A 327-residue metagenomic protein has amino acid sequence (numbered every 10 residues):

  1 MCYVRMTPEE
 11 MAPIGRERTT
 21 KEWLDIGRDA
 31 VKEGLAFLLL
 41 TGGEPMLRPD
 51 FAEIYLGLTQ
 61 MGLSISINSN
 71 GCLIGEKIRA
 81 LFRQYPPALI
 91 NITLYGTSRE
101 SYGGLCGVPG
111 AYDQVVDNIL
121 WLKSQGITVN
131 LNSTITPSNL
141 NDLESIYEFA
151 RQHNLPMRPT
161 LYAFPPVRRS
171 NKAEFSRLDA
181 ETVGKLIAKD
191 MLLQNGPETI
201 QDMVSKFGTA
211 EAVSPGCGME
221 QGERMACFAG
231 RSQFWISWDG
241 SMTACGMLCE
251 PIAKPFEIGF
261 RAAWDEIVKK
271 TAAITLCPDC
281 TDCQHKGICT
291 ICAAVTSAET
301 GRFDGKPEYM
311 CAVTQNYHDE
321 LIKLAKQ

Functional and structural regions predicted by a protein language model:
M1-L89, D190, L324: Conserved alpha-helical substructure of the radical SAM core
C2-R5, L105, P255, V295: Residue-level signal for well-ordered alpha-helical positions
P8-E17, G104-G110, E174, A298-E299: Short glycine-enriched, charge-decorated loop/helix-capping segments at active-site entrances that position
R18, P49, G110, S138-N141 (+1 more regions): Residue-level signal for the nucleotide or nucleotide-sugar donor/cofactor binding architecture
P45, L73, I135-P137, E250: Short histidine/acidic/glycine/proline-rich micro-motifs that form metal- and phosphate-coordinating active-site loops
R83, A88, T93-A229, W235-T243 (+1 more regions): Radical SAM enzyme [4Fe-4S]-AdoMet core and its adjacent flexible, acidic and glycine-rich loops/tails across
C217, Q221-R224, G246-Q327: Flexible mid-to-C-terminal extensions adjoining Fe-S/redox cofactors in radical SAM and related proteins
